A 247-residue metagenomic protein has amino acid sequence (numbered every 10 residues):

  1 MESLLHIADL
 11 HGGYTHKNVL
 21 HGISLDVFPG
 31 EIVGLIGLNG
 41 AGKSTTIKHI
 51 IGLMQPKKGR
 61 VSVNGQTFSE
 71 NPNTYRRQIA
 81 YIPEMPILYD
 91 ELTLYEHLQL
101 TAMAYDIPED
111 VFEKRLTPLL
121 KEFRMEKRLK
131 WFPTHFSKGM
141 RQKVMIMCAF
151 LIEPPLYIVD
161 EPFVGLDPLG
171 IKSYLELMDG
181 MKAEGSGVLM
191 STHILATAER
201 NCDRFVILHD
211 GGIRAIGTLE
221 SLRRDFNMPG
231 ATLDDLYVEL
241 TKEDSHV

Functional and structural regions predicted by a protein language model:
I51: Helix-to-loop junction immediately C-terminal to a conserved catalytic motif
G59-E70, T74-Y75: Conserved ABC transporter NBD signature motif
Q99, M103, D110-R128: Conserved ABC ATPase "signature" region
F132-G139: Conserved ABC ATPase signature
Y157-E161: Catalytic Walker B motif of ABC-type/P-loop ATPase nucleotide-binding domains
I216-G217: ABC ATPase "signature
